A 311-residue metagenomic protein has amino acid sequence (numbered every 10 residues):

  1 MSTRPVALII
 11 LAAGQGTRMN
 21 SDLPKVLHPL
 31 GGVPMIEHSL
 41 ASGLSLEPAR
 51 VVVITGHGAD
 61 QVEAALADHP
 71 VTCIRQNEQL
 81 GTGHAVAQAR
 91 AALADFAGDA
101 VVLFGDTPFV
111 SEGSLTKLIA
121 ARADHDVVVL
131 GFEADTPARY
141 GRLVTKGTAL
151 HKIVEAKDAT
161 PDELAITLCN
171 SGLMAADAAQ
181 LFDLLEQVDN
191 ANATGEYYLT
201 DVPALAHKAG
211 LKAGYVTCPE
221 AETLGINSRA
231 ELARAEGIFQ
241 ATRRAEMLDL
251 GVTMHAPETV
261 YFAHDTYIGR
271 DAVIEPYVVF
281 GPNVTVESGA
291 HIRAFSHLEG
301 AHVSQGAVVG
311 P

Functional and structural regions predicted by a protein language model:
M1-A7, V33-A120: Conserved N-terminal catalytic core of the sugar/cofactor nucleotidyltransferase
M1-R4, T194-P311: Left-handed beta-helix
M1-S21: N-terminal nucleotide-binding beta1-loop-alpha1 segment
P5-A7, L40-G43, P48-V51, A87-A91 (+12 more regions): Catalytic cores of nucleotide-enabled group-transfer and carboxylate-activating enzymes in metabolic and assembly-line
L11-A12, I54, L103-F104, V129-E133 (+3 more regions): Short beta-strand segments
L23, E47, L66-H69, K146 (+1 more regions): Short, structured coil segments at secondary-structure junctions
P29, F109, A175, G225-I226: Short aromatic/basic micro-patch
D60, H69, V110-A193, T200: Conserved core of the sugar-phosphate nucleotidyltransferase
